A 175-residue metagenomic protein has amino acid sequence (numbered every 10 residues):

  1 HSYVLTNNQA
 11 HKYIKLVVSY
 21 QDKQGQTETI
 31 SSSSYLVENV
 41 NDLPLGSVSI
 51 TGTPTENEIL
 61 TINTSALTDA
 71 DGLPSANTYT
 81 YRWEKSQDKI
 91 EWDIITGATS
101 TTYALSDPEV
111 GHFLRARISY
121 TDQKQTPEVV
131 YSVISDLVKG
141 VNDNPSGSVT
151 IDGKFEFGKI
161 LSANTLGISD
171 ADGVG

Functional and structural regions predicted by a protein language model:
H1-G175: Ser/Thr/Pro/Gly-rich low-complexity disordered regions
